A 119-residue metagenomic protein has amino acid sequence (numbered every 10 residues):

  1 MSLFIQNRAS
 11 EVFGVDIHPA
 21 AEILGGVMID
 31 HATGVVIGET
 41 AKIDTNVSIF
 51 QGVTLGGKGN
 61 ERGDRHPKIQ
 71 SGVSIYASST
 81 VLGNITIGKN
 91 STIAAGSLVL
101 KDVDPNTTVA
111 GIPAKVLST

Functional and structural regions predicted by a protein language model:
M1-F13: Terminal amphipathic alpha-helical/low-complexity segments used for targeting or macromolecular assembly
S10-L117: Structural signal for interior beta-strand "rungs" in well-ordered beta-sheet cores of soluble enzyme domains
